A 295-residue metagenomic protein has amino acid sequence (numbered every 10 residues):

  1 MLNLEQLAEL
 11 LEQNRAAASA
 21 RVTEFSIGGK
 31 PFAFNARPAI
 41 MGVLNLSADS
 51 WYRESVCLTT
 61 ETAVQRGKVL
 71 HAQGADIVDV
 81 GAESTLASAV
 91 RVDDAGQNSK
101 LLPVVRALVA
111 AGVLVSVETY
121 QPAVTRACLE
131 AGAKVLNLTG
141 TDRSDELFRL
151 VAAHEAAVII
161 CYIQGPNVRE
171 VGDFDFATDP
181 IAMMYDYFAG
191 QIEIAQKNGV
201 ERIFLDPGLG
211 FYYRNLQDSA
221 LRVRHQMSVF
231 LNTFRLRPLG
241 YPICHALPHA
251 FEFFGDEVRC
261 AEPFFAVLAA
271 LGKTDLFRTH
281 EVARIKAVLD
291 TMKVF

Functional and structural regions predicted by a protein language model:
M1-A48: N-terminal amphipathic alpha-helix/helix-capping segment at the start of soluble metabolic enzymes
T23, I40-L44, H71, V78-V80 (+6 more regions): Hydrophobic faces of well-ordered beta-strands that scaffold small-molecule active sites in alpha/beta enzyme cores
I27, Y52-E61, Q65, T85-P103 (+5 more regions): Active-site-adjacent loop and "lid" segments of alpha/beta metabolic enzymes
S47, Y120-Q121: A generic "binding-loop/recognition-motif" signal
Q65-G81, A269: Catalytic domains of carbohydrate-active enzymes, especially glycoside hydrolases
K68, A72, V113, A189-I203: Phosphate/pyrophosphate-binding loops at sites that engage ATP/ADP/AMP, CoA/4′-phosphopantetheine, polyphosphate
G74, G112, G132, G199 (+1 more regions): Conserved functional loop/turn residues at catalytic and ligand-binding sites
